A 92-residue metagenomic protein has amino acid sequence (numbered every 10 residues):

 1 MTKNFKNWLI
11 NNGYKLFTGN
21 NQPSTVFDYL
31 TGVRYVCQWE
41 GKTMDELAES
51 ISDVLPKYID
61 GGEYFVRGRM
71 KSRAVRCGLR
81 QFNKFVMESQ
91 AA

Functional and structural regions predicted by a protein language model:
M1, E88-A92: Short intrinsically disordered terminal tails
M1-Q22: Short terminal alpha-helical segments
T18-S89: Non-catalytic DNA-binding core/recognition domains of DNA-processing enzymes
